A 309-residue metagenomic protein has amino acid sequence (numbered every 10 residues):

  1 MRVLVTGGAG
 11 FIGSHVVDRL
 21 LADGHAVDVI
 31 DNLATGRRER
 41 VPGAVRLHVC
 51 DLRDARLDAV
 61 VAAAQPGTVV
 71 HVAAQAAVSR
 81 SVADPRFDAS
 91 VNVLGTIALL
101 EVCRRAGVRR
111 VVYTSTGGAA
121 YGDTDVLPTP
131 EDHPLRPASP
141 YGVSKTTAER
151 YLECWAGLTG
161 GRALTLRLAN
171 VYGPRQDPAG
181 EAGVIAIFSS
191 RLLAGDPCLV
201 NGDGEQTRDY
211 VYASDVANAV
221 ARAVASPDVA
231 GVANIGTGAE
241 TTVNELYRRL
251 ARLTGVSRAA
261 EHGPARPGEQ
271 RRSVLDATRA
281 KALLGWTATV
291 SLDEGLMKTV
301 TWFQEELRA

Functional and structural regions predicted by a protein language model:
M1-V171, S214: N-terminal Rossmann-like NAD(P)+-binding domain of SDR-like oxidoreductases, especially those catalyzing
T35, P174, T237: Short, conserved catalytic or interaction motifs in soluble domains
V41, R53, D177-E181, A239 (+2 more regions): Residue-level signature of the cytosolic catalytic core of signaling kinases
P140, A148, E181, V243 (+1 more regions): Conserved donor sugar-nucleotide recognition element shared by glycan-biosynthetic enzymes
T147, Y151, W155, F188 (+2 more regions): Hydrophobic alpha-helix immediately C-terminal to the catalytic Tyr-X-X-X-Lys motif of short-chain
S190-A309: C-terminal substrate-binding subdomain of Rossmann-fold SDR/epimerase-dehydratase oxidoreductases
